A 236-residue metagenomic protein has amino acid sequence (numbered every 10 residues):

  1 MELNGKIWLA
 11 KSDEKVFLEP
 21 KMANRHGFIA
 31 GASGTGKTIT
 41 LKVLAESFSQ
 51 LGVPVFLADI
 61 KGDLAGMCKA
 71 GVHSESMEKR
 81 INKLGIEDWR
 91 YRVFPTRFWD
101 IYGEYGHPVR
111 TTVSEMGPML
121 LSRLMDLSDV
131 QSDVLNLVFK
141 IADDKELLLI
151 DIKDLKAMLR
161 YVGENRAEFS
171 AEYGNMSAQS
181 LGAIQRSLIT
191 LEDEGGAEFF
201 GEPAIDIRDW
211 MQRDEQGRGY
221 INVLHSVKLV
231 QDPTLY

Functional and structural regions predicted by a protein language model:
M1-K15: N-terminal pre-Walker A segment at the start of P-loop NTPase domains
K11-P20, W210-R213: Pre-Walker A adenine-sensing motif
H26-F28, I221: Walker A (P-loop) ATP-phosphate-binding motif of ABC ATPase nucleotide-binding domains
I29, S33: The conserved Walker
G34, I60-D63: Short, ordered loop/turn segments at secondary-structure junctions
K37: Conserved lysine of the Walker
T40-L41: Post-Walker A alpha-helix
A45-V55, G62-E75, K79-Y236: P-loop NTPase motor domains
